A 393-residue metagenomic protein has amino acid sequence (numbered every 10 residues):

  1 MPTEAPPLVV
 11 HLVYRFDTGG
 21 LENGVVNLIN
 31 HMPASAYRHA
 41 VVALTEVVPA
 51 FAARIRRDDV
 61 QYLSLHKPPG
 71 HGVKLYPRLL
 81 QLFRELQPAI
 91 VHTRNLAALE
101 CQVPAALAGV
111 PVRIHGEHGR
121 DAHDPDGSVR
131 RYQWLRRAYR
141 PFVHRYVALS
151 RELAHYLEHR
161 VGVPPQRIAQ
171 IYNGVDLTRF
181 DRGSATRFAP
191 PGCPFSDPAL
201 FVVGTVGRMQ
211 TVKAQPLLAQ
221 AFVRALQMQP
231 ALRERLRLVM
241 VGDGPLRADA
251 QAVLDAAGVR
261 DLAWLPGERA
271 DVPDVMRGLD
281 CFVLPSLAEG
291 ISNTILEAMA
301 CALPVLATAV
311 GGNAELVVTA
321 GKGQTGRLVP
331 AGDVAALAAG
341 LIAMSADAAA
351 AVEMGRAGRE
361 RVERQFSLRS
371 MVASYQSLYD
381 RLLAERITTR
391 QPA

Functional and structural regions predicted by a protein language model:
G19-N27, F201, T205-Q227, P245-A252 (+2 more regions): A conserved mid-protein helix/loop that constitutes part of the nucleotide-sugar donor-binding site
A43, P304-A307, V317-V318: Short hydrophobic beta-strand element within catalytic cores of glycosyltransferases and related nucleotide-activated
P141-A185: Donor nucleotide-sugar binding/catalytic pocket of nucleotide-sugar-dependent glycosyltransferases
F180-D197, V202, T388: A short helix/loop element that forms part of the nucleotide-sugar donor recognition site in Leloir-type
Q251-G267: Nucleotide-activated donor-binding/catalytic signature segment of Leloir-type glycosyltransferases, i.e., the conserved
E268, L287: Aromatic "clamp/platform" in nucleotide-sugar-dependent glycosyltransferases that forms part of the donor/acceptor
L316-V334, A343-A348: Conserved acidic donor-binding segment of nucleotide-sugar-dependent glycosyltransferases
A343, A350-Q365, M371-S377: A short, well-ordered alpha-helix in the C-terminal region of glycosyltransferases
